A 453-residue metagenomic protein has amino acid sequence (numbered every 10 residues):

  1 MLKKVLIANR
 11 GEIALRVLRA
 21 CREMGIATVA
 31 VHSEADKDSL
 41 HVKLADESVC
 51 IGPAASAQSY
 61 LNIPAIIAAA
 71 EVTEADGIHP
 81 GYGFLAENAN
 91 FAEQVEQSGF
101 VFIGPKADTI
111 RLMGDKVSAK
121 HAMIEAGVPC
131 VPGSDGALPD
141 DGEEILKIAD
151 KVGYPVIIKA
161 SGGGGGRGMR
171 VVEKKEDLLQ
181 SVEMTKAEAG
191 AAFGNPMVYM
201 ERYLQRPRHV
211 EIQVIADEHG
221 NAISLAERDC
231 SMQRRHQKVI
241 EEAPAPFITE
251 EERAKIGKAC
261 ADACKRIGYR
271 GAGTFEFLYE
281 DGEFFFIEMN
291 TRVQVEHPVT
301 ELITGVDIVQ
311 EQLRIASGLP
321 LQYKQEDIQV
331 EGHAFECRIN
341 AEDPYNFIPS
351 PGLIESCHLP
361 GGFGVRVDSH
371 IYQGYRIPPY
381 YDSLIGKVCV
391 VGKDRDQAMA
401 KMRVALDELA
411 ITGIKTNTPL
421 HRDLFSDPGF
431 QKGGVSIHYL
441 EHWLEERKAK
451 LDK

Functional and structural regions predicted by a protein language model:
M1-A126, D135-K147, Q397: ATP-binding N-terminal substructure of ATP-dependent carboxylate-amine bond-forming enzymes
I7-E23, S48, E71-T73, A89 (+6 more regions): ATP-dependent carboxylate activation and anion-phosphoryl transfer catalytic cores that bind Mg-ATP to form
G166-G168: A short acidic, helix-capping loop that chelates divalent metal ions and anchors anionic groups
V172: Conserved, charged catalytic cores of large soluble enzymes
